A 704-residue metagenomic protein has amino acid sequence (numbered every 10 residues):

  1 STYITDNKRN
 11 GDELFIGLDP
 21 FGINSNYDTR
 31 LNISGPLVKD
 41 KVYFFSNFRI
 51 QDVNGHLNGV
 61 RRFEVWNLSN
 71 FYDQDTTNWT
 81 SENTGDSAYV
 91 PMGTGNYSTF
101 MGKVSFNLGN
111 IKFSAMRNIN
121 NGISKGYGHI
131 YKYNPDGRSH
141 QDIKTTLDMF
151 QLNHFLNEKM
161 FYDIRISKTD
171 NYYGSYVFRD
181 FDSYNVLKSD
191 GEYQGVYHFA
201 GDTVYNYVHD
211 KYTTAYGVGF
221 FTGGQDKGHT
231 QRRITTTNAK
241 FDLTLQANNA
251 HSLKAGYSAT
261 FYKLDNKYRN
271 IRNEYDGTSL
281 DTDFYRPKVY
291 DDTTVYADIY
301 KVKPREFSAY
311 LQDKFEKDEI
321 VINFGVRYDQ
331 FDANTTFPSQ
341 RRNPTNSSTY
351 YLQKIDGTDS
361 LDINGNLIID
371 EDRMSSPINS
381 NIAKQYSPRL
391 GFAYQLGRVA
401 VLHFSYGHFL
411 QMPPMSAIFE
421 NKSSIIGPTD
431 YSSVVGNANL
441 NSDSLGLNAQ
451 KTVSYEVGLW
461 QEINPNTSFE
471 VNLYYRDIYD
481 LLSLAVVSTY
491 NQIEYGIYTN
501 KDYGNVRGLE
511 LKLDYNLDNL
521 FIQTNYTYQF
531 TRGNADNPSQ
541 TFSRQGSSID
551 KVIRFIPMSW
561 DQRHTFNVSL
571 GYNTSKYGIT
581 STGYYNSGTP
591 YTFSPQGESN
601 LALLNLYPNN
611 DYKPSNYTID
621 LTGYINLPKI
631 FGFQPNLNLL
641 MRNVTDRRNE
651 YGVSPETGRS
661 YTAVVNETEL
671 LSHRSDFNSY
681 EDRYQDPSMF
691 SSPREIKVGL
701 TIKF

Functional and structural regions predicted by a protein language model:
S1-D6, S46-D52, A115-I119, I164-D170 (+9 more regions): Transmembrane beta-barrel strands of outer-membrane/channel proteins
G22-I123, Q141-Y162, P388: Transmembrane beta-barrel wall of Gram-negative outer-membrane proteins
V38-V42, N107-N110, F155-F161, Q246-S252 (+5 more regions): Short loop/turn motifs that connect adjacent beta-strands in outer-membrane beta-barrel proteins
T84-P91, G223-D226, T235, Q246 (+4 more regions): Signature of Gram-negative outer-membrane beta-barrel scaffolds
R117-Y310: Replace "related TpsB outer-membrane translocases also match" with "some related outer-membrane beta-barrels such as
D163, S167, Q395, H403 (+5 more regions): Membrane-embedded beta-barrel scaffold of Gram-negative outer-membrane proteins
L473-L482, T489, I493-P595: Gram-negative outer-membrane beta-barrel transporters
Y584-S599, T618, I625-F704: C-terminal beta-signal and adjacent terminal beta-strands/loops of Gram-negative outer-membrane beta-barrel proteins
